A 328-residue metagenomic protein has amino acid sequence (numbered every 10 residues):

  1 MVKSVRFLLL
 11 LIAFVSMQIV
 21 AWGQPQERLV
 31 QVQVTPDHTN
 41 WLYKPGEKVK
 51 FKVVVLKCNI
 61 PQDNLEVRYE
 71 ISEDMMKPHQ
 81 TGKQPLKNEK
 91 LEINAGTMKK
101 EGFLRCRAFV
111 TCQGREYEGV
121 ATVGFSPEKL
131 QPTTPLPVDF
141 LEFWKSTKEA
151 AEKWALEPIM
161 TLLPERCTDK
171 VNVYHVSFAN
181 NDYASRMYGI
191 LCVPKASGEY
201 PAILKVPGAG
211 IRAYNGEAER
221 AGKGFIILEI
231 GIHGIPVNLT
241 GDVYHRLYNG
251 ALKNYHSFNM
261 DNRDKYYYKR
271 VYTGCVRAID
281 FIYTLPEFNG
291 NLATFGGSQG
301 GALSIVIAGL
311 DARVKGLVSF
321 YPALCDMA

Functional and structural regions predicted by a protein language model:
Q24-K44: Short, compositionally biased P/S/T/A/G/V-rich stretches that sit at domain boundaries
D37-W41, A151-S197: N-terminal cap/lid segment of alpha/beta-hydrolase-fold proteins
L42-Y43, K57-N64: A short beta-turn/strand-edge loop motif at beta-sheet boundaries
E47-F51: Structural beta-strand segments of beta-rich domains
E101-Q113: Short, aromatic- and glycine-rich surface loops/edge beta-strands on solvent-exposed regions
G114-T134: Short beta-strand elements
R212-T273, I279-F281, D326-A328: Cap/lid segment of the alpha/beta-hydrolase catalytic domain
R277-A328: Primarily recognizes the serine-hydrolase "nucleophile elbow" in alpha/beta-hydrolase and SGNH/GDSL folds
